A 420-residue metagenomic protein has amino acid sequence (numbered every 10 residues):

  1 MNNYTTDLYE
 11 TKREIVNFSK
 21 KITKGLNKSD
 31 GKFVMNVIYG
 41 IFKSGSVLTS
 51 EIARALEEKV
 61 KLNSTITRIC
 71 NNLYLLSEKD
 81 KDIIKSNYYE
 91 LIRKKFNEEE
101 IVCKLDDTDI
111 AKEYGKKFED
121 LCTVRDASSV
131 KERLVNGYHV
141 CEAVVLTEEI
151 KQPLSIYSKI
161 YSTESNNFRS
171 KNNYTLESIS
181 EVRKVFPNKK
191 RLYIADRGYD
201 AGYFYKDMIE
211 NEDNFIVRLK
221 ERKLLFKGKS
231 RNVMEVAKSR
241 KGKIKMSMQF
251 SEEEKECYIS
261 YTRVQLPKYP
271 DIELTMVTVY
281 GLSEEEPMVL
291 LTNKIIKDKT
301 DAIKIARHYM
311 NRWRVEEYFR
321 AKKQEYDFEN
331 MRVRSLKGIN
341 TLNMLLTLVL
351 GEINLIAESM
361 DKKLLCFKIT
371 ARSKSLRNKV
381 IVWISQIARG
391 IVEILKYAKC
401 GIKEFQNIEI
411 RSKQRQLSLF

Functional and structural regions predicted by a protein language model:
M1-S46, A55, E99, K112-K116 (+1 more regions): Single, function-defining residue in the core of a domain
N27-K28, I41-S44, E58-K61, I92-K95 (+1 more regions): Short secondary-structure boundary/capping segments within folded domains
I38-F42, E58, L73, S77-K81 (+4 more regions): Short secondary-structure transition/capping motifs
T49: Helix-turn-helix DNA-binding elements, focusing on the entry/boundary residues of the two helices that contact DNA
A55-R68: Short, basic interhelical loop/turn and adjoining N-cap of the next helix at nucleic-acid- or acidic-partner-contacting
T67-E148, S260-V264: Active-site-proximal, Lys/Arg-enriched surface segment that forms a nucleic-acid-binding/basic interface patch
